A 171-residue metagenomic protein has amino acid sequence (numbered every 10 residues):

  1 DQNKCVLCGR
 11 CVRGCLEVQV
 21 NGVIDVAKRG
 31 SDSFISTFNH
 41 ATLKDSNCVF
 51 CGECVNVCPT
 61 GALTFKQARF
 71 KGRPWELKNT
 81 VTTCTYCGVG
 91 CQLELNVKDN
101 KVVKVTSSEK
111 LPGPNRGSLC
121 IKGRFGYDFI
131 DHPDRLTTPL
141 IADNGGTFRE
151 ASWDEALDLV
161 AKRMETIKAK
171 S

Functional and structural regions predicted by a protein language model:
D1-S171: N-terminal export/assembly segments and adjacent metallocofactor-ligating motifs of anaerobic energy-metabolism
